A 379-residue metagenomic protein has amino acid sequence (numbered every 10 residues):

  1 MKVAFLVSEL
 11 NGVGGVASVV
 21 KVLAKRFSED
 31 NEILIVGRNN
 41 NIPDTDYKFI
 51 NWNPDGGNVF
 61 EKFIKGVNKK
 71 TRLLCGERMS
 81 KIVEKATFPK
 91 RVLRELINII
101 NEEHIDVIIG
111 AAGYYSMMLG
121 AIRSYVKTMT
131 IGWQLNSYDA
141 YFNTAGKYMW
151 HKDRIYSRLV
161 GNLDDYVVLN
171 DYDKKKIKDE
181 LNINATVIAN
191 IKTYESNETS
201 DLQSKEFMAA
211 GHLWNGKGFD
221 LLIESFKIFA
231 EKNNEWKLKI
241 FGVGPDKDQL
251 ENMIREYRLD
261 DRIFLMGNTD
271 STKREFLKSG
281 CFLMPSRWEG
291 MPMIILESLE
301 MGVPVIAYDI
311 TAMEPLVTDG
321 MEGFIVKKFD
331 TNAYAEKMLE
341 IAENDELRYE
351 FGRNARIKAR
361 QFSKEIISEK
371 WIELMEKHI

Functional and structural regions predicted by a protein language model:
I97-N98, Y148-Y166: Membrane-proximal helix-turn-helix segments that form the acceptor-binding/catalytic region of lipid-linked
G110-S116, Q134: Short His-centered aromatic/hydrophobic patch
M118-L119, R158-A185: A short, active-site helix/loop in glycosyltransferases that binds the activated sugar's phosphate group
S137-Y138, Y172-D173, I188-N197, P245: Short beta-strand->alpha-helix junction loop in the catalytic core of nucleotide-activated group-transfer enzymes
S200-K217, I223-F226: Conserved donor-binding/catalytic core segment of Leloir-type glycosyltransferases
N268, R287: Aromatic "clamp/platform" in nucleotide-sugar-dependent glycosyltransferases that forms part of the donor/acceptor
P304-A307, V317: Short hydrophobic beta-strand element within catalytic cores of glycosyltransferases and related nucleotide-activated
D319-G320, F324-T331, E340-D345, R360: Conserved acidic donor-binding segment of nucleotide-sugar-dependent glycosyltransferases
